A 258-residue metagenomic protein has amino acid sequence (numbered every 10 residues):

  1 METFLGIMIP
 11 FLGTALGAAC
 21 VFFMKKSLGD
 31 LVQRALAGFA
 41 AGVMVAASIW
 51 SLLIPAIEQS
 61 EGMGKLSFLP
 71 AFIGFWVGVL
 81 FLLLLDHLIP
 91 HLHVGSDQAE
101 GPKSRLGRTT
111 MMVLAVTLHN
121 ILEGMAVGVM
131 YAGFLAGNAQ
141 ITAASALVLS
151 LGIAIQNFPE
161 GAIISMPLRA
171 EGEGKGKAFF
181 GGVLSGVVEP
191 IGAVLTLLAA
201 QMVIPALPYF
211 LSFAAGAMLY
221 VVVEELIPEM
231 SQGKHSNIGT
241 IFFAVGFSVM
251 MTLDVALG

Functional and structural regions predicted by a protein language model:
M1-G258: Intrinsically disordered, metal-sensing/regulatory segments
